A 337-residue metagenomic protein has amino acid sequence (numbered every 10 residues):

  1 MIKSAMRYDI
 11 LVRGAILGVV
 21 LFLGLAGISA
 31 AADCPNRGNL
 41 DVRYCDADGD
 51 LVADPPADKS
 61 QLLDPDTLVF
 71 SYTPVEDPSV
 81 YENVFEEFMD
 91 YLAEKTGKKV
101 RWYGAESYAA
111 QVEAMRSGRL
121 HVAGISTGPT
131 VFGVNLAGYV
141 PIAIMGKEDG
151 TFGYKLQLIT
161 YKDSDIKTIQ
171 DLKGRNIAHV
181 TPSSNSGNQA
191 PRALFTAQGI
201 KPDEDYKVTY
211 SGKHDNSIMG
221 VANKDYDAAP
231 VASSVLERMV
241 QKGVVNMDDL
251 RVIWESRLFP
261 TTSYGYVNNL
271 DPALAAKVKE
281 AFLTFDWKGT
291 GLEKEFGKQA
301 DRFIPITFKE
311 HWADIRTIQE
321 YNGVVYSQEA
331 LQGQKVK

Functional and structural regions predicted by a protein language model:
G14-A26: Bacterial N-terminal signal peptides
G27-A110, E293-K337: N-terminal hydrophobic or amphipathic helices and topogenic motifs
F70-A93, G128, T151-M219, Y226-A228 (+2 more regions): Bilobed "Venus flytrap"/periplasmic-binding protein-like clamshell domains and structurally analogous long
T73-P74, E148-Q157, V244-F282, F296-R316: Periplasmic-binding protein-like
K99-E106, E204-K213, R251-W254: Short beta-strand-to-loop elements that line the ligand-binding cleft of bilobed periplasmic-binding protein-like
V112-D171: Acidic, polar ligand-binding/catalytic clefts
G133-M145, M239-I253: Ligand-binding "clamshell"
S184-S186, L283-K298: Periplasmic-binding protein-like
